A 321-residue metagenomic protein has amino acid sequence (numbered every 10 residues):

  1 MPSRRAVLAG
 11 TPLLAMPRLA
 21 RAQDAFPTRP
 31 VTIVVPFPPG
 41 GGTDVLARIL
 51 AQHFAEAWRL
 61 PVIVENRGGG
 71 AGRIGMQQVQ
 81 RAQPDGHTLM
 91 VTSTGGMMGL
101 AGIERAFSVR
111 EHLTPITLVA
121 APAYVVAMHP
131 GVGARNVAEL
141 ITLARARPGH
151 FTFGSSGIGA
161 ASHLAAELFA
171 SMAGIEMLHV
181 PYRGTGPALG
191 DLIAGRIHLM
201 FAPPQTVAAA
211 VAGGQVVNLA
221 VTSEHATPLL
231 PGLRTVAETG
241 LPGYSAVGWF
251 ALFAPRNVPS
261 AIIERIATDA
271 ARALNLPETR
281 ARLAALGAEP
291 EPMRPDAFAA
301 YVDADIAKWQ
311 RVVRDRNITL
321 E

Functional and structural regions predicted by a protein language model:
M1-P12: N-terminal secretory signal peptides and thylakoid transit peptides that target proteins across membranes
A20-I33, Q83-T88, I141-F151, A212-G213 (+3 more regions): Immediate post-signal peptide segment of exported/extracytoplasmic ligand-binding proteins
A22-E111, H150, I175-H198, P292 (+1 more regions): N-terminal (or domain-start) structured segment
T28-P30, M172-I175, S260-E321: An extracytoplasmic/periplasmic, membrane-proximal ligand-sensing/linker region
R81-H87, A101-P187, V236, W249-R282: Hinge/capping helix and adjacent helix->loop/strand transition within the periplasmic-binding protein
V91-G96, L100, S155, T185 (+4 more regions): Beta->alpha turn/N-cap motifs
A121, V207-N275, A307: C-terminal lobe and pocket-closing loops of periplasmic/extracytoplasmic Venus-flytrap solute-binding proteins
